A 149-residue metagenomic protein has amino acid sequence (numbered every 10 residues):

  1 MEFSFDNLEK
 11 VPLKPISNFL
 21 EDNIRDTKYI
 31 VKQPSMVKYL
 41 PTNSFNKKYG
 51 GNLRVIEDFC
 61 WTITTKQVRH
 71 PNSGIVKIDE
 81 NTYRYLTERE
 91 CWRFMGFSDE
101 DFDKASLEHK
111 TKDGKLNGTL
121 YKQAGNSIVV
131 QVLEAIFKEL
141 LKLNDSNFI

Functional and structural regions predicted by a protein language model:
M1-Y39: Flexible, glycine-/basic-rich loop-and-beta segments that form/coincide with the SAM-dependent methyltransferase
R25-I149: C-terminal target-recognition/interaction regions appended to catalytic cores
